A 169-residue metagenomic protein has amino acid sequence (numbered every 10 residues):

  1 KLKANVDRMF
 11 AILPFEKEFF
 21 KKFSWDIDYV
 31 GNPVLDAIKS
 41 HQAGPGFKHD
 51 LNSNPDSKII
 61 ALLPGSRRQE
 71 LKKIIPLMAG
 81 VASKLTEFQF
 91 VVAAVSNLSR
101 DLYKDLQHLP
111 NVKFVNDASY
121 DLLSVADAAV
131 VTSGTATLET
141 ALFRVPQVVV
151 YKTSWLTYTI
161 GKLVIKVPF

Functional and structural regions predicted by a protein language model:
K1-F169: Nucleotide-activated sugar donor-binding and catalytic core shared by glycosyltransferases and related lipid-linked
